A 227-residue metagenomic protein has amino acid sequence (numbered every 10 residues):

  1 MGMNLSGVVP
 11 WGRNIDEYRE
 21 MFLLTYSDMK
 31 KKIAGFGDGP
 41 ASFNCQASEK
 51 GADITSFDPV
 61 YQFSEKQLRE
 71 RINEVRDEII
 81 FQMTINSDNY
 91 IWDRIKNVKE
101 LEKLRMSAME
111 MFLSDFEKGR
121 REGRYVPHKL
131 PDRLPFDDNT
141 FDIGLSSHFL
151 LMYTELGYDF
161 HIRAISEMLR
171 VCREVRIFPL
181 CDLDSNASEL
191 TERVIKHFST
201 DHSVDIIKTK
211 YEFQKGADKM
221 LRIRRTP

Functional and structural regions predicted by a protein language model:
M1-K31, S42-C45, E49-K50, Q62-E78: Class I SAM-dependent methyltransferase Rossmann-like catalytic core, especially the SAM/SAH-binding loop
E49, D53-R124: Class I S-adenosyl-L-methionine-dependent methyltransferase module
R121-R133: Conserved SAM-binding strand-loop segment of SAM-dependent methyltransferases
P131-L145: A short acidic, Gly/Pro-enriched loop at the edge of an enzyme's catalytic core that lines a small-molecule cofactor
S147-L150, F178: Residues lining the SAM
Y153-E167: A short, conserved alpha-helix within the catalytic core of class I
A164, M168-C181: Conserved beta-strand signature within the Rossmann-like core of class I S-adenosyl-L-methionine
L183-P227: Class I S-adenosyl-L-methionine
